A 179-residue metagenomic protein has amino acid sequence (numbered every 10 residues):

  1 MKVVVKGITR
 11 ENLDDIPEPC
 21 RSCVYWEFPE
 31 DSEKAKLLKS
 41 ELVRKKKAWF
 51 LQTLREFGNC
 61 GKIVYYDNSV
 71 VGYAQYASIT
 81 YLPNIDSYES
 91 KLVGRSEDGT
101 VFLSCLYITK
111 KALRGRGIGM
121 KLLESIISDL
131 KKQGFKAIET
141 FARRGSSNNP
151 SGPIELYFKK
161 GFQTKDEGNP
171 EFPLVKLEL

Functional and structural regions predicted by a protein language model:
M1-K36: Conserved N-terminal entry element of GNAT/NAT acetyltransferase domains
S32-K46: Short, positively charged
A48-I63, I79-N84, F102: A short helix-loop-beta-strand connector motif used in the catalytic cores of GNAT acetyltransferases and, in some
N59-A74: Conserved beta-hairpin
V70-Y107, L113, P150: Conserved acyl-donor/pantetheine-binding loop and adjacent beta-alpha core of acyl/acetyltransferases and related
C105-I108, R114-K131: Conserved acetyl-CoA-binding loop-helix of GNAT-fold acetyltransferases
L123, L130-S147: Conserved GNAT acetyl-CoA-binding A-motif
N149-I154, F158-K160, K165-L179: C-terminal "cap" of GNAT-fold acetyltransferases
